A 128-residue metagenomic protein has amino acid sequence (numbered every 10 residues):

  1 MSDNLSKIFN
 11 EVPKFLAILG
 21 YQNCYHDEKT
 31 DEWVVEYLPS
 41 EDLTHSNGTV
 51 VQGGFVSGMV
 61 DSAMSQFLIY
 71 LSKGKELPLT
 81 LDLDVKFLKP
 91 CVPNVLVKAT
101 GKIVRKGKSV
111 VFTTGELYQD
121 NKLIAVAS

Functional and structural regions predicted by a protein language model:
M1-S128: Terminal targeting signals and extreme-terminal segments of soluble enzymes
